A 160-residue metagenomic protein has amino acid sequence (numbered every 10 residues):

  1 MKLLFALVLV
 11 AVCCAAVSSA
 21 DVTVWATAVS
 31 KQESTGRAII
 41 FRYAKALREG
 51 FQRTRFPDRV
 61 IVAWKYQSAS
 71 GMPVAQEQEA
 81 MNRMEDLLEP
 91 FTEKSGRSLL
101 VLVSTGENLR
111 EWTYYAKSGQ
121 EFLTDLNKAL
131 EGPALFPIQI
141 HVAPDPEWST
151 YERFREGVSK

Functional and structural regions predicted by a protein language model:
L3-V12: Sec-dependent N-terminal signal peptides
V8, A16-L87, K94-V101, K117-Q120 (+2 more regions): Charge-rich, low-complexity segments
L102-E107: A short beta-turn/loop motif at secondary-structure boundaries
N108-K117: Short, well-ordered beta-strand segments in beta-rich or mixed alpha/beta enzyme and ligand-binding folds
W112-T113, T124, Y151-R153: A short acidic (Asp/Glu
T124-P133: Short amphipathic alpha-helices in soluble, non-transmembrane regions that often serve as interface/regulatory elements
G132-G157: Conserved short beta-strand edge segments in small beta-sheet-based binding/regulatory domains
